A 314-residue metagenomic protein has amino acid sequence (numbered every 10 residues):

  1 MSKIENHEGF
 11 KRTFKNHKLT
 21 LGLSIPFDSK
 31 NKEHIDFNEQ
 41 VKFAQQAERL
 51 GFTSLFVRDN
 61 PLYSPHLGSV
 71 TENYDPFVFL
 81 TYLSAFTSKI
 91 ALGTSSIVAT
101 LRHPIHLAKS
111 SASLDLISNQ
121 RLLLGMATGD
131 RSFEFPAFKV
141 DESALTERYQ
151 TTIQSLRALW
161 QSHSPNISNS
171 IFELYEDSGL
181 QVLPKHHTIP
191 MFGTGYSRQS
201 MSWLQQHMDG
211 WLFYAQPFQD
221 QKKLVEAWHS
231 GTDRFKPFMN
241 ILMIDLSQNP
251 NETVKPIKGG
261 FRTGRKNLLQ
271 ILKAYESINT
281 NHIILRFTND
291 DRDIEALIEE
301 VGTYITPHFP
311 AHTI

Functional and structural regions predicted by a protein language model:
M1-F86, I189, T288-D291, E300 (+1 more regions): N-terminal beta1-alpha1-beta2 module of alpha/beta enzyme domains
M1-H17, S143-H187, Y214-I314: An alpha-helical appendage that flanks or caps ligand/catalytic pockets
N16-I35, A99-I167, D290-D291: Flexible, glycine-rich active-site loops centered on histidine and acidic residues that chelate a metal or position
L21-I25, L55-V57, L92-T94, L122-M126 (+4 more regions): Hydrophobic faces of well-ordered beta-strands that scaffold small-molecule active sites in alpha/beta enzyme cores
I25-F37, I97-I105, H187-Y196, E252-K266: Active-site mouth loops of central-metabolism enzymes
H34-A47, S110, G193-W203, F261-Y275: Short, acidic/polar
V41-R58, Q205-Y214, A274-N281: Catalytic domains of carbohydrate-active enzymes, especially glycoside hydrolases
G51, D59, L83, L114 (+5 more regions): Conserved, mostly hydrophobic/aromatic
